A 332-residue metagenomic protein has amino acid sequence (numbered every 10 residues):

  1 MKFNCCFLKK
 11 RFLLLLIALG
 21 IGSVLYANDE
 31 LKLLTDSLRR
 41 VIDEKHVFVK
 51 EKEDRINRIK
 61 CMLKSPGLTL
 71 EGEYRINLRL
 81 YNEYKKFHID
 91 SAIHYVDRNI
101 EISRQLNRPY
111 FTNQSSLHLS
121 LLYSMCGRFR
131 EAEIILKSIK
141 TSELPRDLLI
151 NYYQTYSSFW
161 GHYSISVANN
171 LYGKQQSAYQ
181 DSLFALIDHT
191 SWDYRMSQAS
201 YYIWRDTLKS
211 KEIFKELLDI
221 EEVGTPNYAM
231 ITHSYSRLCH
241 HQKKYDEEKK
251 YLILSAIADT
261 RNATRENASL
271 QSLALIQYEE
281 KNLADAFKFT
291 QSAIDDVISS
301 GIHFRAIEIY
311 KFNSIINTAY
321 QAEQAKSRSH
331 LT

Functional and structural regions predicted by a protein language model:
K2-L13: Bacterial N-terminal signal peptides that target proteins for export
C5-C6, G22, Y26-R328: A "functional boundary" signal
L14-G22: Bacterial N-terminal signal peptides
L331-T332: Selective detector of the "anchor" transmembrane alpha-helix that sits immediately C-terminal
